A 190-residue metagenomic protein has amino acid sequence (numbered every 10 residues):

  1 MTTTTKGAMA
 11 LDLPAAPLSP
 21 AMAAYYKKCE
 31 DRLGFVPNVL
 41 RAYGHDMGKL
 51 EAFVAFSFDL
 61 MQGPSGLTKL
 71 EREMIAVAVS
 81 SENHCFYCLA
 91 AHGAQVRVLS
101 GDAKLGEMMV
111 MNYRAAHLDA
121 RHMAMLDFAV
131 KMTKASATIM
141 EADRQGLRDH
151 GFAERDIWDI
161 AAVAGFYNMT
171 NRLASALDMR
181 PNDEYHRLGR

Functional and structural regions predicted by a protein language model:
M1-R190: Hydrophobic alpha-helical segments
